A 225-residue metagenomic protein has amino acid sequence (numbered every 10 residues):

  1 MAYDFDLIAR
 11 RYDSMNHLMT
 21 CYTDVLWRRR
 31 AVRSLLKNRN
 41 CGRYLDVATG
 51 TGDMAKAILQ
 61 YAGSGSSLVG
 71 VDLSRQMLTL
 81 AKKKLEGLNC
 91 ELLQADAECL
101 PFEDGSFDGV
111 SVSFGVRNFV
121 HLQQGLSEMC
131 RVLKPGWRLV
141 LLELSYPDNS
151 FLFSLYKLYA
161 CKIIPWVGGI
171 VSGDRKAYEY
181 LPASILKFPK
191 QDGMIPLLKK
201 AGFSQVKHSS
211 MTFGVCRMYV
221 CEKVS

Functional and structural regions predicted by a protein language model:
M1-D13, A160, V171: N-terminal, positively charged/glycine-rich alpha-helical extensions of SAM-dependent methyltransferases
C21-G42, A57: Conserved alpha-helix/loop element of class I SAM-dependent methyltransferases that forms part of the SAM/SAH-binding
R43-C99: Class I SAM-dependent methyltransferase SAM/SAH-binding core
E98-G109: A short acidic, Gly/Pro-enriched loop at the edge of an enzyme's catalytic core that lines a small-molecule cofactor
D108-L122: A short SAM/SAH-binding and catalytic strip from SAM-dependent methyltransferases
Q123-R138: A short glycine-rich, Lys/Arg-flanked "PGG" loop and its adjoining helix->strand segment in the class I
L142-L197, A201, K207: C-terminal alpha-helical "lid/dimerization" subdomain adjacent to the S-adenosyl-L-methionine
A201-S225: Core SAM-dependent methyltransferase catalytic element
